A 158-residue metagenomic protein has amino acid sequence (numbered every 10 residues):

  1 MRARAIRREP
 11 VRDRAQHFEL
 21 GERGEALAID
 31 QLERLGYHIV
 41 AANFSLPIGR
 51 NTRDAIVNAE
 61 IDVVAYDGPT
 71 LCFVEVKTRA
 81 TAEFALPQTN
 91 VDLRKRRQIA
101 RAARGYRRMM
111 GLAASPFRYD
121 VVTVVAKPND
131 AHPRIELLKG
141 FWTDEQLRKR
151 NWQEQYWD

Functional and structural regions predicted by a protein language model:
M1-T52: Acidic-basic catalytic patches of nuclease active cores, encompassing PD-(D/E)XK and other metal-cofactor nuclease
E19, T78-P128: Catalytic cores of nucleic-acid endonucleases
R34, I56-E60, P69-L71, L86 (+2 more regions): Short connector loops at helix/strand junctions that flank enzyme active sites, especially segments positioning acidic
V40, V74, D120-V122: Hydrophobic/aromatic beta-strand patches that form the interior of the parallel beta-sheet core in alpha/beta enzyme
N43-I48, R53-T70, H132-L138: Glycine-rich, flexible loop segments associated with nucleotide phosphate handling
A59-A82, I99: Conserved catalytic cores of phosphodiester-cleaving nucleases, focusing on short active-site segments
R108-D158: Domain-level recognition of nuclease-like catalytic cores that cleave nucleotide substrates
